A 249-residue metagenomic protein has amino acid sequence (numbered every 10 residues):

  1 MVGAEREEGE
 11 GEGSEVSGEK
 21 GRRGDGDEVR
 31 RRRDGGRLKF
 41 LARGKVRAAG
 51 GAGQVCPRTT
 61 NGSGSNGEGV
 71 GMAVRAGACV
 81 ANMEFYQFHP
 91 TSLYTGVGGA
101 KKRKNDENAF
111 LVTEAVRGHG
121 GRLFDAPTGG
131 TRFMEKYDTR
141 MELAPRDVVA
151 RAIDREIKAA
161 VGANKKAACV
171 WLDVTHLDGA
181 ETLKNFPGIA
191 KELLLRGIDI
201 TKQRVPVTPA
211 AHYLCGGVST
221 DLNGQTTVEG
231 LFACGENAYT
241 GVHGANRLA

Functional and structural regions predicted by a protein language model:
M1-G44: Feature captures the FAD/FMN-dependent oxidoreductase FAD-binding
M1-R6, E19, T60-G67, S92-G96 (+2 more regions): Short beta-strand to alpha-helix junction loop
R47-Q54, N223-L248: Short FAD-binding loop at a beta-strand-to-alpha-helix junction that anchors the flavin cofactor in diverse
V55-S65, Y213, A245-A249: Alpha-helix N-cap/helix-initiation motif
N61-V74, V80: Thiamine diphosphate
M72, A78-D199, Q203-V205: An anion/pyrophosphate-binding glycine-rich loop and adjacent beta-alpha core in soluble alpha-beta enzymes
P187-L231: FAD/FMN-dependent oxidoreductases across multiple families
